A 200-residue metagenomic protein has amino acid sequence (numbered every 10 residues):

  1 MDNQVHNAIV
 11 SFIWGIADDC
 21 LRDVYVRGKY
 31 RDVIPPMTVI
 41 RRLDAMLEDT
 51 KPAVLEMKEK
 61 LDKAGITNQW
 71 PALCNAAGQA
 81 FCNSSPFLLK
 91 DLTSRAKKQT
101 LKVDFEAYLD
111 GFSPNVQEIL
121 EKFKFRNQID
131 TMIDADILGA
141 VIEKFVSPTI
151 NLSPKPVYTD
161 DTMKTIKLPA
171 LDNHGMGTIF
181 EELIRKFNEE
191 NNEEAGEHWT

Functional and structural regions predicted by a protein language model:
M1-T200: Non-catalytic, mostly N-terminal accessory regions of nucleic-acid modification and defense proteins
